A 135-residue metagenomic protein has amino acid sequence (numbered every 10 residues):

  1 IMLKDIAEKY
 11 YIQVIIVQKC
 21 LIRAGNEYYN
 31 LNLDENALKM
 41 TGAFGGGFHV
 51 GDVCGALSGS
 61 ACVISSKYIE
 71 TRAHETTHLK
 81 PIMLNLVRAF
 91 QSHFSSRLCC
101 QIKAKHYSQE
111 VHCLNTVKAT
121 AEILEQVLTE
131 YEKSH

Functional and structural regions predicted by a protein language model:
I1-K4, K39-G46: Short amphipathic alpha-helical segments and their helix-coil junctions
I1-Q13: Polybasic, low-complexity association/targeting segments
Q13-K19: Short acidic alpha-helix initiation/capping motifs at coil-to-helix transition points, especially at protein N-termini
L21-G25, G59-K67, T120, L124: Buried hydrophobic packing segments
L21-T41, Q91-R97: Acidic-glycine-rich active-site phosphate/pyrophosphate-binding loop
Y29-K39, S65-I82: Phosphate-handling active-site elements
A43-S66: Glycine/serine-rich anion-binding loops at beta->alpha junctions that coordinate negatively charged ligand groups
H78-H135: C-terminal binding/interaction regions
